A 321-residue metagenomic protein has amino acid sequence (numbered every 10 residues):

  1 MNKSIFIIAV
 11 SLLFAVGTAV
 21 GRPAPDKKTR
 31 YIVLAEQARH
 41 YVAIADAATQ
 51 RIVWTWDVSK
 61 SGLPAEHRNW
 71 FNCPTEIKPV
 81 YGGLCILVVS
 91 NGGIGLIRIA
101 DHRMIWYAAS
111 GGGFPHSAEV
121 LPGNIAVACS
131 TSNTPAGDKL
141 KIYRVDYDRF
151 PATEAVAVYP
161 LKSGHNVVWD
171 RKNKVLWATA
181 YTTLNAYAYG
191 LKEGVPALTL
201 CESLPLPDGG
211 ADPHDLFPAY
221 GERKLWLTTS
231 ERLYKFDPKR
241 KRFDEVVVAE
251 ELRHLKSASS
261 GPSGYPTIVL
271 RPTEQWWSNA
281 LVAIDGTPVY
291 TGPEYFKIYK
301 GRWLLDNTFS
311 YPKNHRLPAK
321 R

Functional and structural regions predicted by a protein language model:
I7-A15: Bacterial N-terminal signal peptides
D26-K28, V80-G82, V120-G123, R171-N173 (+1 more regions): Residue-level detector of Asp-centered blade-edge/turn motifs that repeat once per structural unit in beta-propeller
I32, C85-I86, I125-A126, L176 (+1 more regions): Hydrophobic beta-strand positions that form the internal "hydrophobic ladder" of WD40/Gbeta-like beta-propeller blades
Q37, A47, V89-N91, C129-T134 (+4 more regions): Short loop/turn segments immediately following the C-termini of beta-strands
A47-I52, R144-F150, A188-P196, D237-E245: Short loop/turn segments immediately following beta-strands, especially the blade-tip and inter-blade linker loops
I52-R68, R103-A109, P151-Y159, T199-P207 (+1 more regions): A short beta-strand motif characteristic of beta-propeller blades
W56-E119: Blade-loop segments of beta-propeller domains
A65-K78, G112-L121, L161-V168, D208-Y220 (+2 more regions): Repeated scaffold domains used in trafficking and secretory/extracellular systems, primarily beta-propellers
